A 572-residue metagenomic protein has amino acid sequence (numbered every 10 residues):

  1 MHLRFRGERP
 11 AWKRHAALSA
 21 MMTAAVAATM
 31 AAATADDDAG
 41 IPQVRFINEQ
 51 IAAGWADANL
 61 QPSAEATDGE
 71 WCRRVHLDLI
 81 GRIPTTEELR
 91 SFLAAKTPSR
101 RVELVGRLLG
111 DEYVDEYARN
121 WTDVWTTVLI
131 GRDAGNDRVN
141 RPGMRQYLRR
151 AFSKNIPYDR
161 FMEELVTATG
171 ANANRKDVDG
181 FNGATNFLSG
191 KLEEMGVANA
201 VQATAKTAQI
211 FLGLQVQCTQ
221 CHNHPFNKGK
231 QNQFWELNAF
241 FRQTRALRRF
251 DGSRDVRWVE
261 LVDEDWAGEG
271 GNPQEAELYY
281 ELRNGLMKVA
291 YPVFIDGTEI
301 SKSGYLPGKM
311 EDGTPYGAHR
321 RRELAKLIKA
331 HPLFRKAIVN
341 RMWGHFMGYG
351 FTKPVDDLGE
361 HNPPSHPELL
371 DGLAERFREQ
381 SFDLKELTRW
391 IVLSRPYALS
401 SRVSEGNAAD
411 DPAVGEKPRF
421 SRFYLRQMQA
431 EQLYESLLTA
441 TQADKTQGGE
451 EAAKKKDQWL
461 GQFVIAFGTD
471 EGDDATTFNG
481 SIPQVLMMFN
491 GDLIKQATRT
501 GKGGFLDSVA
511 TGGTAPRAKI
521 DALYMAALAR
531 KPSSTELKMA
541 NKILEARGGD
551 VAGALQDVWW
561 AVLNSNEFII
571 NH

Functional and structural regions predicted by a protein language model:
M1-R14: N-terminal secretory signal peptides that target proteins for export/translocation
A16-T29: Bacterial N-terminal signal peptides
M22, W55, V262-D263, A267-N272 (+3 more regions): Extended rod-forming repeat segments used as scaffolds/tethers
A27, A31-D37: Boundary at the C-terminal end of the N-terminal hydrophobic targeting segment
D36-G270, R335-A374, L384, T388-A510 (+2 more regions): Short, structured secondary-structure elements that scaffold catalytic or ligand/cofactor-binding regions
L192, Y279-N340, H345-D356: Active-site-adjacent "gating/activation" loops or surface patches in catalytic cores
F377-Q380: Localized edge beta-strand/strand-to-loop motifs within extracellular or lumenal beta-rich domains
A529: Conserved, function-critical positions that sit in or immediately flank catalytic and ligand-binding motifs
